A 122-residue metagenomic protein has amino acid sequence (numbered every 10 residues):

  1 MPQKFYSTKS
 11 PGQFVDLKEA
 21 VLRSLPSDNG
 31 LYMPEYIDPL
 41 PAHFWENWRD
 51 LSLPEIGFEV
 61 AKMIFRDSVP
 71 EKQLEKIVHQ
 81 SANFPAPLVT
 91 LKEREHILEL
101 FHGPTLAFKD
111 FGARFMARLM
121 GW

Functional and structural regions predicted by a protein language model:
M1-W122: PLP-dependent amino-acid enzyme catalytic core
